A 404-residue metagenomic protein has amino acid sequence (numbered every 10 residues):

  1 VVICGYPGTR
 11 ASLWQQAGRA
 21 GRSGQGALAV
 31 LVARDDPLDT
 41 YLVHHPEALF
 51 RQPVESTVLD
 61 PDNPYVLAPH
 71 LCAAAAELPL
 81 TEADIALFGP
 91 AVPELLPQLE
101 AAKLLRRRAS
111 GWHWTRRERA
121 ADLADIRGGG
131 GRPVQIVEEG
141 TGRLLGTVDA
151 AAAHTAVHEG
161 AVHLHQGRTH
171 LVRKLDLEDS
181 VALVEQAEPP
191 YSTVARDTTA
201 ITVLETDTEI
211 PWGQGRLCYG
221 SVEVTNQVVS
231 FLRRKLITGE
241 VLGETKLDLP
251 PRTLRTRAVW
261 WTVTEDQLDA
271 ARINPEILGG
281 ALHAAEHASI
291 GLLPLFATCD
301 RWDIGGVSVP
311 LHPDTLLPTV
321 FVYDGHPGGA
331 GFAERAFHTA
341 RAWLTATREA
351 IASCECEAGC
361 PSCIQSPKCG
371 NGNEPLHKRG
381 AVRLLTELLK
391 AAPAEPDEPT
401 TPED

Functional and structural regions predicted by a protein language model:
V1-T40: Conserved RecA-like helicase motor core of SF1/SF2 enzymes
Y6-L13, Q25-L28, H45, N63 (+3 more regions): Helical mechanochemical/support elements of P-loop NTPase systems and associated helical scaffolds
A11-Q15, F50-L59, S366: Short beta-alpha connecting loops at secondary-structure transitions that line or flank enzyme active sites
G18, L59-P69: Long, hydrophobic alpha-helical segments
Q25-A29, D35-P53, D60, H70-T81 (+5 more regions): Extended Lys/Arg-rich polyanion-binding regions
A91-R106: Basic amphipathic alpha-helical segments that dock to polyanions
W112-R116: Minor-groove-contacting beta-hairpin "wing" of winged helix-turn-helix DNA-binding domains
C354, G359-C363: Short cysteine clusters
